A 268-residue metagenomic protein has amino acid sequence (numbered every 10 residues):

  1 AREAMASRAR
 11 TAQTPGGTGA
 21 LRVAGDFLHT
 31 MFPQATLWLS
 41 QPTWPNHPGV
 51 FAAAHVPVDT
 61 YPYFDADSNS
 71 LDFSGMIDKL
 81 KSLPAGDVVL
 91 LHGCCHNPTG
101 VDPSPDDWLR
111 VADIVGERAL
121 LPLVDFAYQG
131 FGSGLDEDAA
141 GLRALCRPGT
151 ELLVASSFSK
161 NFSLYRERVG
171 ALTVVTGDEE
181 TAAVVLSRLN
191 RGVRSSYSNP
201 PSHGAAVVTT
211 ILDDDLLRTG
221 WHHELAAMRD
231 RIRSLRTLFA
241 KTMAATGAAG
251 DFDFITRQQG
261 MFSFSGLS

Functional and structural regions predicted by a protein language model:
A1-G116, G130-F131, A140: Conserved core of the PLP fold type I
A20, R166, G204-V207: Catalytic-loop motifs flanking and including active-site residues across diverse enzymes
A35, E117-L120, P148-T150: A short helix->loop->beta-strand "cap" motif at the edges of active sites that frequently abuts
F126-A127: Conserved Walker B
A140-V184, R188: Active-site PLP attachment segment
L186-A205, I211-A240: Structural signature of PLP-dependent enzymes
H222-S268: Conserved PLP-binding catalytic core of the aspartate aminotransferase-like
